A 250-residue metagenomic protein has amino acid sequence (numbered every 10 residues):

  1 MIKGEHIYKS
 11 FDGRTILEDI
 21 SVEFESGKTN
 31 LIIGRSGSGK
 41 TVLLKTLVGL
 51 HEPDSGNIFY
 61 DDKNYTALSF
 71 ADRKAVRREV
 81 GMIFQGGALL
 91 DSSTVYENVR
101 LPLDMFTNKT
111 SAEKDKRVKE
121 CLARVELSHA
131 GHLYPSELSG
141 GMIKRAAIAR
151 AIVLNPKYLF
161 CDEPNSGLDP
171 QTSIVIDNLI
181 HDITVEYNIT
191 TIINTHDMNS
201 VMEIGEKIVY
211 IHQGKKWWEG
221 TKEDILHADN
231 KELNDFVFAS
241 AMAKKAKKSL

Functional and structural regions predicted by a protein language model:
V48: Helix-to-loop junction immediately C-terminal to a conserved catalytic motif
G56-N64: Conserved ABC transporter NBD signature motif
S111-H129: Conserved ABC ATPase "signature" region
Y134-L138, M142: Conserved ABC ATPase signature
V153-K157: A short, proline-enriched helix->beta-strand linker immediately N-terminal to the Walker B motif in ABC-type P-loop
L159-D162: Catalytic Walker B motif of ABC-type/P-loop ATPase nucleotide-binding domains
P170-T172: Helix N-cap at the start of a conserved alpha-helix in ABC-type nucleotide-binding domains
